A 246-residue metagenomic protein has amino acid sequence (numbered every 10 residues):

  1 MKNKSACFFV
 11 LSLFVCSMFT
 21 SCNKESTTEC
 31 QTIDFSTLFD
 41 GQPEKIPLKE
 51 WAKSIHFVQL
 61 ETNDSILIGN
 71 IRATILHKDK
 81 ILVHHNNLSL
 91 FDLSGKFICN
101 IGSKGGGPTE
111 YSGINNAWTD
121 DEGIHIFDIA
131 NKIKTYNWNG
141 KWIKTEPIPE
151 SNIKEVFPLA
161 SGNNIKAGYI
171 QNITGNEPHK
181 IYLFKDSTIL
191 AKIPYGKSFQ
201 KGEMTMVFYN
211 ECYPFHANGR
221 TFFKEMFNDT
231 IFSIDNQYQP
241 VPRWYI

Functional and structural regions predicted by a protein language model:
M18-S21: C-terminal motif of bacterial Sec signal peptides marking the signal peptidase cleavage site
E25-L60: Blade/loop signatures of beta-propeller domains
D34-S36, L76-H85, E122-D128, N163-G175 (+1 more regions): Short beta-strand elements that form the blades of beta-propeller/WD-repeat-like and other beta-sheet-rich scaffold
P43, A52-N87: Beta-strand-rich domains and repeat architectures in extracellular enzymes and scaffolds, especially beta-propellers
H56-I66, I98-T109, K141-P147, L190-E203 (+1 more regions): A short beta-strand motif characteristic of beta-propeller blades
E61-I66, N70, F91, K96-I129 (+1 more regions): Blade-loop segments of beta-propeller domains
G69-A73, Y111-N116, S151-S161, G202-C212: Repeated scaffold domains used in trafficking and secretory/extracellular systems, primarily beta-propellers
F184-P242: Loop-centered beta-sheet repeat module
